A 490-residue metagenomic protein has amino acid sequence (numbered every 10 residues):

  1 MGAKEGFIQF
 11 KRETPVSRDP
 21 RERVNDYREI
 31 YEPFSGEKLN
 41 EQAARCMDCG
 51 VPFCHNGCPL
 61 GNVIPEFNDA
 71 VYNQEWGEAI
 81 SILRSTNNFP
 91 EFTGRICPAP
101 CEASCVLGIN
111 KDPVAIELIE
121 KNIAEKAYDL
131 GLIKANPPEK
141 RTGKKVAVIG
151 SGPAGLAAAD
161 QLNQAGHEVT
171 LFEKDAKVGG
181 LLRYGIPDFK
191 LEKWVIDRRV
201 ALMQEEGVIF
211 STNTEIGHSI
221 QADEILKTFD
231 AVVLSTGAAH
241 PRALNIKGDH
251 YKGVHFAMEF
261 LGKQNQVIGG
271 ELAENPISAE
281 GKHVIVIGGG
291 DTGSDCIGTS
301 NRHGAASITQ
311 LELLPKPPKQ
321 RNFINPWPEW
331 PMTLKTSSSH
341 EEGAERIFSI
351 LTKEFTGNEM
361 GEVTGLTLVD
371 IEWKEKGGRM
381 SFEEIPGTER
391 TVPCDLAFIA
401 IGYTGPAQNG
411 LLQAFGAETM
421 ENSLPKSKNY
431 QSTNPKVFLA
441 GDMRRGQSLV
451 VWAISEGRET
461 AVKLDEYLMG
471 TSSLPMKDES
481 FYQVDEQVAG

Functional and structural regions predicted by a protein language model:
K4-P20, E29, A43, M47 (+3 more regions): Short Fe-S-cluster ligation motifs
E5-E32, G61-N73, E78-N87, I109 (+10 more regions): Beta1-alpha1 glycine-rich phosphate/pyrophosphate-binding loop at the start of Rossmann-like nucleotide-binding domains
A44-E66, F89-N110: Local cysteine-cluster metal-coordination motifs and their immediate loop/turn environment, predominantly Fe-S cluster
I123-E139, R198-H218, P241-H303, T419-T433: Glycine-rich dinucleotide-binding loop and its adjacent helix/turn
K140, K145-I149, D197-I246, E354-T367 (+3 more regions): Feature captures the FAD/FMN-dependent oxidoreductase FAD-binding
V146-V148, V169, V284, V437: Conserved hydrophobic helix-helix packing surfaces used for dimerization/oligomerization
H250-G281, K374-Q447: FAD-site-proximal beta/loop scaffold in flavoenzymes
G293-G298, H303, M443-L474: A conserved FAD-binding loop/helix module that cradles the flavin
